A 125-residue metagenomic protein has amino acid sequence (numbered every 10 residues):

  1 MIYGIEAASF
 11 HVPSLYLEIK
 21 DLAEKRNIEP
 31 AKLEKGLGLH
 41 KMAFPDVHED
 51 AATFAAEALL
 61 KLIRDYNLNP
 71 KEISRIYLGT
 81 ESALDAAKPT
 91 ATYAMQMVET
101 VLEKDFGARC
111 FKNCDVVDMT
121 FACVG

Functional and structural regions predicted by a protein language model:
M1-Y77, V98-E103: Conserved "HGTGT" condensation-loop signature of ketosynthase/thiolase-family condensing enzymes that catalyze
A31-D50, A83-G125: Conserved catalytic cysteine-centered active-site region of acyl-thioester-dependent Claisen-condensing enzymes
T80: Residues that line or immediately flank small-molecule/substrate-binding pockets and catalytic motifs
